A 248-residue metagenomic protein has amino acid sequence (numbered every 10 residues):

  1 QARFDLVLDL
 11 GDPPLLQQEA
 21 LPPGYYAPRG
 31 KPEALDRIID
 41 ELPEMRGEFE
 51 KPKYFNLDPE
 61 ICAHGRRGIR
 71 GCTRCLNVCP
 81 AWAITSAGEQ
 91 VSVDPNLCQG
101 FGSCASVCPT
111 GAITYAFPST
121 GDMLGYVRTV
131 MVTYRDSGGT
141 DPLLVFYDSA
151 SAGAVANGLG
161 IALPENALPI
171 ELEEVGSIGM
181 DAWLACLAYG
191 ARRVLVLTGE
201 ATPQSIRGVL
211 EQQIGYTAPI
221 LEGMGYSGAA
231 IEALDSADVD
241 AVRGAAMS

Functional and structural regions predicted by a protein language model:
Q1, A182-A233: Cofactor-cradling patches in redox/metallo enzymes
Q1-V78, W82, D141-N157, I206-R207 (+1 more regions): Ferredoxin-type iron-sulfur electron-transfer modules and their immediate structural context
L10-D12, G88, L197-E200: Glycine-rich, histidine-containing beta strand-loop boundary motifs that form or position
L15, S177, A201-S205: Short gly/pro/ser/thr-enriched loop/turn and capping motifs at secondary-structure boundaries
P23-Y25, D122, G160-A162, V209-I214: Short secondary-structure boundary/capping segments
I38, L42, E60, G100-G190 (+1 more regions): Flanking helices and flexible, charged tails adjoining ferredoxin-like Fe-S electron-transfer domains in multi-subunit
F55, R70-D94, Q99, S103-G121: Iron-sulfur cluster-binding cysteine motifs and their immediate structural context in ferredoxin-like electron-transfer
I61, S92-L97, L172, E200-I206: Conserved short loop/turn motifs at secondary-structure junctions
